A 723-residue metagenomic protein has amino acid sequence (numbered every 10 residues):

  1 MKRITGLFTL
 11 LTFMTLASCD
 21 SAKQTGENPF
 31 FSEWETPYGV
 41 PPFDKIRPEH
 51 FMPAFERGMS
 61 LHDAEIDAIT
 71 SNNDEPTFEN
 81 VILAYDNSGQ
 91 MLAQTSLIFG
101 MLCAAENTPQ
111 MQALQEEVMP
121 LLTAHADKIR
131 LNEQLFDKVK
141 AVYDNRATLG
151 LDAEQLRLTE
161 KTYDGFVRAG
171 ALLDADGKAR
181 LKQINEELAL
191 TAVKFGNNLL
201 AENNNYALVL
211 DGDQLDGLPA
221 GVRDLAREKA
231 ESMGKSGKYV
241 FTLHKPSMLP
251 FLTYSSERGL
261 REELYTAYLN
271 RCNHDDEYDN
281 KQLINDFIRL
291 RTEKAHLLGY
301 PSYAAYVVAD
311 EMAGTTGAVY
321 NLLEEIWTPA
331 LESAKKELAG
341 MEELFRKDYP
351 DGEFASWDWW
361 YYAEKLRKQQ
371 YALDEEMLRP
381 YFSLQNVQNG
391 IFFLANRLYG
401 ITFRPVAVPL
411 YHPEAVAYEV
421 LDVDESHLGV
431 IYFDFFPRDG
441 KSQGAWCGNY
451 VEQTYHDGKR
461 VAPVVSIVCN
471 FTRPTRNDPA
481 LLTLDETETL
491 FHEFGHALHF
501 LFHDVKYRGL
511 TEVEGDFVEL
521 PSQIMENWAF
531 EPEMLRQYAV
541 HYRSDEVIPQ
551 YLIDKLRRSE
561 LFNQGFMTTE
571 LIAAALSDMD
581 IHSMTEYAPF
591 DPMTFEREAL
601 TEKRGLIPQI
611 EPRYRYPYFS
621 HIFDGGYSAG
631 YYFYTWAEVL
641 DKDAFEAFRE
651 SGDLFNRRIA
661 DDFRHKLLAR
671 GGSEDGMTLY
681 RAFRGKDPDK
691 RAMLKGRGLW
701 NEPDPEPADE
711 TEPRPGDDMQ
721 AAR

Functional and structural regions predicted by a protein language model:
K2-T9: Sec-dependent signal peptide recognition, specifically the positively charged N-region followed immediately by
T15-S18: C-terminal motif of bacterial Sec signal peptides marking the signal peptidase cleavage site
K23-G221, L225-A226, V240, P715 (+1 more regions): N-terminal helix-rich structural modules
K23-H50, R57, G217, K238-Y239 (+11 more regions): C-terminal, non-catalytic "cap/extension" segments appended to globular domains
E35-H50, F99-V118, A141-Q183, T242-Q282 (+6 more regions): Short His/Asp/Glu-rich catalytic/ion-coordination signatures at enzyme active sites or charged loops
E154, L158, N197, A201-T242 (+7 more regions): Active-site-proximal, well-structured secondary-structure segments within enzyme catalytic domains
P301, G495-Y507: Catalytic Zn2+-binding segment of zinc metalloproteases
T472-F491: Short pre-active-site segment immediately N-terminal to the catalytic Zn-binding motif
